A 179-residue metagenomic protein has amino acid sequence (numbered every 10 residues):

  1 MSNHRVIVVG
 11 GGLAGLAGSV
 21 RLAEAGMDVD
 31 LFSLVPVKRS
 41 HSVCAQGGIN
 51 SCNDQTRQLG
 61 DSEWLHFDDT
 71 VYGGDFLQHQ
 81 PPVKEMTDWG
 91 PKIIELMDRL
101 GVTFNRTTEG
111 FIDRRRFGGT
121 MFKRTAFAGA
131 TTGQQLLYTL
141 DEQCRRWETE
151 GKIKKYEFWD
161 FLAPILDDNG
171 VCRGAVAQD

Functional and structural regions predicted by a protein language model:
N3-R5, F158: Phosphate-coordination loops involved in phosphoryl transfer and adenosine-cofactor binding
R5-L31: N-terminal Rossmann-like FAD-binding beta1-loop-alpha1 element of flavoenzymes
L34-D179: Conserved N-terminal/central alpha/beta ligand/cofactor-binding core
